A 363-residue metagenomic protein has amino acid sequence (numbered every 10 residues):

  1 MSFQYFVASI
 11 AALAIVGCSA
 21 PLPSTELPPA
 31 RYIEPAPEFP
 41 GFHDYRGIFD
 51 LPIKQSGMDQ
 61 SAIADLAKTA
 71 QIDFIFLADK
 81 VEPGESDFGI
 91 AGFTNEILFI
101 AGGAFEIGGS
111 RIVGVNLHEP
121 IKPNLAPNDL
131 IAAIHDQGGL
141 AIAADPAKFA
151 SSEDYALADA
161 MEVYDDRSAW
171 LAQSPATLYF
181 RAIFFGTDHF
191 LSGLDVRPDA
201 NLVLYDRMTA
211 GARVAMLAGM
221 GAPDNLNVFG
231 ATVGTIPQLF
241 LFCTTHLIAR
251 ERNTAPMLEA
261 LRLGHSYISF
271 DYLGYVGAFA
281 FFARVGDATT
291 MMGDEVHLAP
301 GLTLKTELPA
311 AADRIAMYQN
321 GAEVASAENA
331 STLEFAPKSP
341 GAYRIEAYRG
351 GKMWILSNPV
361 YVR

Functional and structural regions predicted by a protein language model:
M1-V7: Bacterial N-terminal signal peptides that target proteins for export
A11-A12, G350: Residue-level signal for mature regions of secreted extracellular proteins and peptides
A12, T69, Y155, A210-G211 (+1 more regions): Alpha-helix termination/capping residues and helix-transition junctions
V16-G17: C-terminal motif of bacterial Sec signal peptides marking the signal peptidase cleavage site
P21-H43, I48, S56-Q60, G211-M216 (+1 more regions): C-terminal functional module detector
L22, L27-G186, L191, D195-V203 (+1 more regions): A metal-dependent hydrolase metal-coordination microenvironment
F74, P83, S151-D271: Long, contiguous interaction/targeting segments characteristic of exported/extracellular or secretory-pathway proteins
